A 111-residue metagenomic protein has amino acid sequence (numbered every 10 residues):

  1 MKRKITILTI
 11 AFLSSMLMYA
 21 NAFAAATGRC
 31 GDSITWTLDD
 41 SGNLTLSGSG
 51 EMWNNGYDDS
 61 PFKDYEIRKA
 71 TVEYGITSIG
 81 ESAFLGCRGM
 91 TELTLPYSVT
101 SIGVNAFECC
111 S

Functional and structural regions predicted by a protein language model:
M1-K2: N-terminal secretory signal peptides that target proteins for export/translocation
T9-L17: Bacterial N-terminal signal peptides
M18-A24: Sec/Tat signal peptide C-region and signal peptidase I cleavage site
A25-T45: GGW-centered surface loops in extracellular recognition modules
G28, G50-W53: N-terminal extracellular ligand-recognition/capping segment immediately after the signal peptide
D39-S49, Y65-S78, R88-S101, C110-S111: Structural signature of tandem-repeat unit edges
M52-D64: Acidic/polar low-complexity surface segments
